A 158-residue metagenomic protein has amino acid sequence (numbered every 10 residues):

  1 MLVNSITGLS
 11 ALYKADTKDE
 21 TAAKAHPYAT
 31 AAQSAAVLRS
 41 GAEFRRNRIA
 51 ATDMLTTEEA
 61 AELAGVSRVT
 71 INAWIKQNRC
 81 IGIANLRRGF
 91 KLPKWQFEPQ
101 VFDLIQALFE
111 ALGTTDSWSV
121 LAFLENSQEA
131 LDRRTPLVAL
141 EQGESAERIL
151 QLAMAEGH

Functional and structural regions predicted by a protein language model:
M1-H158: Non-transmembrane "mature" sequence context
